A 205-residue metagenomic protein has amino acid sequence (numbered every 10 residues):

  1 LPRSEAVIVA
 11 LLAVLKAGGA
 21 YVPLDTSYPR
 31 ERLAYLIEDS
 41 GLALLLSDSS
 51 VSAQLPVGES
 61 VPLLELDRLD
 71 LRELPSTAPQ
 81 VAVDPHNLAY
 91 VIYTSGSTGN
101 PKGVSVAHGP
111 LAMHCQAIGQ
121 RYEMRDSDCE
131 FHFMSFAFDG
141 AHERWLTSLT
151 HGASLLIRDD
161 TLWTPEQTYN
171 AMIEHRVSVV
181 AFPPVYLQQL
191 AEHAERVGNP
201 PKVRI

Functional and structural regions predicted by a protein language model:
L1-A112, Q120-E123, G152: Carrier-protein-dependent adenylate-forming modules in NRPS/ANL systems
P2, S50-S52, M134-A137, D160-W163 (+2 more regions): Adenylate-forming
A6, A13, D128, R144-T147 (+1 more regions): Acidic donor-binding helix in nucleotide-sugar-dependent glycosyltransferases
Y28, A137-D139: Active-site donor-sugar recognition loop in glycosyltransferases
I37, T77, T168-I173, V197: Short amphipathic alpha-helix with an adjacent loop that forms part of the alpha/beta core around
S40-A43, E59-D67, L111, E130 (+2 more regions): Conserved helix-loop-beta element of the AMP-binding
K102-F131, D139-V179, H193: Conserved AMP-binding/adenylation subdomain of ANL enzymes
